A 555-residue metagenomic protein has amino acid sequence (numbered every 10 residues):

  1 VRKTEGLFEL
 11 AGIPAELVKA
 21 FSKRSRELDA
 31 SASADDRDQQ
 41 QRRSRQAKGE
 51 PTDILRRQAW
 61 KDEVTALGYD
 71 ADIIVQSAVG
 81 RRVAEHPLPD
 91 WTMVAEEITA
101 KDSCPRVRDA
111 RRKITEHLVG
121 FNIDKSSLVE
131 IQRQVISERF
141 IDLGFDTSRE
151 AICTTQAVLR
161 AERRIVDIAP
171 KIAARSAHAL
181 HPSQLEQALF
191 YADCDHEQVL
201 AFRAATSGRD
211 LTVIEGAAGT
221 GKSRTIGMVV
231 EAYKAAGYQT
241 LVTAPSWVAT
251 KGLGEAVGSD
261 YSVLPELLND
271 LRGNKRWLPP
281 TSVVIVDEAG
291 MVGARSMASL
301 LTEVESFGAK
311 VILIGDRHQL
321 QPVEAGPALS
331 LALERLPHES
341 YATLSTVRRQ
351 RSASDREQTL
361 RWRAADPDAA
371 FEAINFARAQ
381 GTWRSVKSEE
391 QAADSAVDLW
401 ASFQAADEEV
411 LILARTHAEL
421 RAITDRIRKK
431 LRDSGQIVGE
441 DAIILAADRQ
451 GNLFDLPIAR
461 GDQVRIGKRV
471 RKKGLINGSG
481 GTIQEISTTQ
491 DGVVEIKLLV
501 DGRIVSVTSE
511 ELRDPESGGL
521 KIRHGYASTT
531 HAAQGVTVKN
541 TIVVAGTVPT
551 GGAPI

Functional and structural regions predicted by a protein language model:
V1, S25, R43, R56 (+4 more regions): Helicase C-terminal subdomain and adjacent C-terminal extension
V1-D210, E215-T220, R224, V230-A235 (+2 more regions): Beta->alpha loop/short-helix hinge microenvironment recognizer with preference for catalytic Tyr/His contexts
L7, A11, R24, K113-G120 (+19 more regions): Conserved, well-folded catalytic cores of nucleic-acid-processing and energy-transducing macromolecular machines
D102, A157, D193-C194, R203-A204 (+12 more regions): Replace "in large, NTP-powered and nucleic-acid-processing enzymes" with "in large, NTP-powered factors and other
A110, I165, A204-A205, D287 (+4 more regions): Hydrophobic, well-ordered secondary-structure elements that form the walls of internal hydrophobic environments
A110, T212-A373: ASCE P-loop NTPase helicase motor core
R164, L200-A204, R209, K222 (+2 more regions): Conserved helicase motor core of P-loop NTPases
G308, I423, R465-K473, N477-I555: C-terminal accessory regions
